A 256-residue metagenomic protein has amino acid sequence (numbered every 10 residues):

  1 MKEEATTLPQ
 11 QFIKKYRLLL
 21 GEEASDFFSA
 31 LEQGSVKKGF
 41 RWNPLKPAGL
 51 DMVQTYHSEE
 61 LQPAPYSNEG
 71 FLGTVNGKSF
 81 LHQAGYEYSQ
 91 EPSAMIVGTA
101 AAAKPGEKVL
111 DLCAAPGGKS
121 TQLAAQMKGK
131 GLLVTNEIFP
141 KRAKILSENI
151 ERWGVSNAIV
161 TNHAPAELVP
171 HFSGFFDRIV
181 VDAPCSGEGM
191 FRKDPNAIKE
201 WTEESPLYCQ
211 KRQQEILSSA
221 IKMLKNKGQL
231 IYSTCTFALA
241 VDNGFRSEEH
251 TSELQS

Functional and structural regions predicted by a protein language model:
M1-S252, S256: S-adenosylmethionine
